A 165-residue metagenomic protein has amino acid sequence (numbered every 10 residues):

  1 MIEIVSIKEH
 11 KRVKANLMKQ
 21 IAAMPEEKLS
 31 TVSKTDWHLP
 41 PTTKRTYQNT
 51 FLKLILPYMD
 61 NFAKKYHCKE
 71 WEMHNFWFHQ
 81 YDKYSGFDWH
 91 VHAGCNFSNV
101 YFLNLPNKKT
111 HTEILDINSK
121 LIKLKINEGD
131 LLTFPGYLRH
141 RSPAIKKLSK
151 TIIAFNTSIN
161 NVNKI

Functional and structural regions predicted by a protein language model:
M1-C68, Y84: Non-heme Fe(II)/2-oxoglutarate
N16, K164-I165: Short conserved micro-motifs at the rims of enzyme active sites and ligand-binding pockets
E72-A144, S149-I152, N156-N163: Catalytic core of non-heme Fe(II) oxygenases with the double-stranded beta-helix
